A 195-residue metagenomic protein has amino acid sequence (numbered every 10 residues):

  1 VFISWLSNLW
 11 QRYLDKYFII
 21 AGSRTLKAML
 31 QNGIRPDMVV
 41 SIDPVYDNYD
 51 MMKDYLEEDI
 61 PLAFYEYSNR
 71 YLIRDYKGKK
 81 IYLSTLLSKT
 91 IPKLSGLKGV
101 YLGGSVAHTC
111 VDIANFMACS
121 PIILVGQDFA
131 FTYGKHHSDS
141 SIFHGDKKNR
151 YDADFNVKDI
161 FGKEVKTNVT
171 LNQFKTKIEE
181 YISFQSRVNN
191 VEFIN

Functional and structural regions predicted by a protein language model:
V1-N195: Metal-ion/cofactor- or nucleotide/acyl-coenzyme-handling active-site neighborhoods
